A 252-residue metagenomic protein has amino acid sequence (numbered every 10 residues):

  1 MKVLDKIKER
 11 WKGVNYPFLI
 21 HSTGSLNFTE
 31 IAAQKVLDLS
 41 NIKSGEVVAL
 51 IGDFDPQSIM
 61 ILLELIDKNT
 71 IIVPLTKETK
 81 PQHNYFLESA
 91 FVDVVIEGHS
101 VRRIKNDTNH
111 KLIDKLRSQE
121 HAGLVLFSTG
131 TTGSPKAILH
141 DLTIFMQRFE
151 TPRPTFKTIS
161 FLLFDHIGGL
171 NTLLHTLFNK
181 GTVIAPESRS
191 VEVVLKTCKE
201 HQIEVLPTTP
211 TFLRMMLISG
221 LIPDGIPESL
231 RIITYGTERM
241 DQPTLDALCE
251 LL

Functional and structural regions predicted by a protein language model:
M1-P17: A short N-terminal helical cap/helix-turn-helix that marks the beginning of AMP-binding/adenylate-forming
R10, S25-I31, V36, V48 (+4 more regions): Adenylate-forming
K12-I42, N84, H140: Conserved AMP-binding/adenylate-forming core of the ANL superfamily
G24-L26, V73, K80-A122, S134: ANL superfamily adenylate-forming
L37-E78, F161-L163: Conserved AMP-binding/adenylate-forming
K115, H121-E150: Conserved AMP-binding A3 loop
M146-K157, D165-V205: Conserved AMP-binding/adenylation subdomain of ANL enzymes
I203-A247: Adenylate-forming
